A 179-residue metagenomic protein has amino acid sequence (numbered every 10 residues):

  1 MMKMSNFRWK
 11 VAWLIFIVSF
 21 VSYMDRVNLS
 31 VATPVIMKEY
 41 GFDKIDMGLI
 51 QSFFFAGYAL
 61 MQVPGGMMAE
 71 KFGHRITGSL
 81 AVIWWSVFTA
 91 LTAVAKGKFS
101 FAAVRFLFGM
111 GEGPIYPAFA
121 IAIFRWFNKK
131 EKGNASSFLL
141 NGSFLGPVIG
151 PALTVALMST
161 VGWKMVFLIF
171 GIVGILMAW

Functional and structural regions predicted by a protein language model:
K10-K44: Extracytoplasmic
F20, S52-A56, I83, A90 (+3 more regions): Transmembrane alpha-helical cores of Major Facilitator Superfamily
V27, F55-V63, G113, P147-V148: Residue-level signature of mid-helix packing/kink "hotspots" within the transmembrane helices of 12-pass Major
G41, G73, V94-S100, G111 (+1 more regions): Helix-breaking motifs and short loop linkers at transmembrane-helix boundaries and internal kinks in secondary membrane
L60-F99: Conserved MFS/SLC helix-loop-helix module at the cytosolic interface between two early adjacent transmembrane helices
V82-T92, F108, F170-M177: MFS 12-TM fold signature
A103-S143: Cytoplasmic helix-loop-helix junction between adjacent transmembrane helices in 12-TM secondary transporters
L139-W179: Helix-loop-helix hairpin linking two adjacent transmembrane segments in secondary transporters
